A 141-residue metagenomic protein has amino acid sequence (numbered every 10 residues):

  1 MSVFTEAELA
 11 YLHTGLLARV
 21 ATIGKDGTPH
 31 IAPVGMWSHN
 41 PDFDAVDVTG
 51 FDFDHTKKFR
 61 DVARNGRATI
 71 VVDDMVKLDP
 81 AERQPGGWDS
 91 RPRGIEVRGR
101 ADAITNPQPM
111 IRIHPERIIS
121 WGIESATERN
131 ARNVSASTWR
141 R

Functional and structural regions predicted by a protein language model:
M1-R19: Short, basic/aromatic recognition patches
T14-A18, A32, D42-D44, R64-A68 (+2 more regions): A generic structural signal for short beta-strands and their flanking turns/coil linkers
I23-D26, E96: Short, acidic, Ser/Thr-enriched surface-loop or helix-capping motifs
V34-W37, G99-R100: Hydrophobic/aromatic beta-strand elements that line small-molecule binding cavities or substrate pockets in beta-rich
M36-L78: A short mixed-secondary-structure module that forms the rim of ligand-binding clefts
D89-P92, E96, R100-R141: C-terminal edge-of-domain segments
